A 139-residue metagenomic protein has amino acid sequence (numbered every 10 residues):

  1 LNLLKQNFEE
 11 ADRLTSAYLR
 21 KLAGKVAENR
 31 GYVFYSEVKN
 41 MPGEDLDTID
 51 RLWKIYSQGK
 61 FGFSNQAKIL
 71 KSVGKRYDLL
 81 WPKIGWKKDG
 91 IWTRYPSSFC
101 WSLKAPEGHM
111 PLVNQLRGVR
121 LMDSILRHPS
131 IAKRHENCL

Functional and structural regions predicted by a protein language model:
L1-L139: Surface-exposed peri-terminal alpha-helical interaction modules
